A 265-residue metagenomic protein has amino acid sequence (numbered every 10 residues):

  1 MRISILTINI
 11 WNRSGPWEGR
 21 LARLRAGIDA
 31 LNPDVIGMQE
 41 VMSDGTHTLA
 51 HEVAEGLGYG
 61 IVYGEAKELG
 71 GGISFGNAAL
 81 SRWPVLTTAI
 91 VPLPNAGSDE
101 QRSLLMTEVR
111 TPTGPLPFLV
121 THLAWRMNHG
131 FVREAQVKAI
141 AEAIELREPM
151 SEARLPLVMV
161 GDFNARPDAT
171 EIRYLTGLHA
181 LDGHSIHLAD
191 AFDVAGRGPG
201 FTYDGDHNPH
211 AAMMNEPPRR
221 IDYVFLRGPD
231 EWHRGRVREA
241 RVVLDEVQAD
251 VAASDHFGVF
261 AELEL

Functional and structural regions predicted by a protein language model:
M1-E55, L69-F75, L116, K138 (+2 more regions): N-terminal, active-site-proximal structural segment of metallo-dependent hydrolase catalytic domains
I5-L21, P92-S98, A124-V132, M214: Acidic/histidine-rich helix-loop elements that form or flank divalent-metal/phosphate-binding sites at the catalytic
W11, M42, P84, A124 (+2 more regions): Catalytic metal-binding/acid-base residues of hydrolase active sites
W17, V35-W125, Y223, R238-E239: Structured beta-strand-rich core segments of catalytic domains in phosphoester-bond hydrolases
I36-Q39, V62-E65, V158-D162, D190-D193: Active-site neighborhood of phospho(di)ester-bond hydrolases with catalytic His/Asp-centered motifs
G45, E108, E145-L157, A165-L265: Metal-dependent phosphoester-hydrolase catalytic domains
N128, R133-E152: A long, amphipathic alpha-helix that forms part of the scaffold/cap immediately adjacent to metal-dependent active
